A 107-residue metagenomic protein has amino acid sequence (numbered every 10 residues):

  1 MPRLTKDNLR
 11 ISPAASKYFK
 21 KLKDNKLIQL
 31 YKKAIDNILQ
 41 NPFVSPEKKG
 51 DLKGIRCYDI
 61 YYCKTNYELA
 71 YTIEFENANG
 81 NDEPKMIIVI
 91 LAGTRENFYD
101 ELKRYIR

Functional and structural regions predicted by a protein language model:
M1-A34: Arg/Lys-rich, positively charged N-terminal/basic patches that mediate binding to nucleic acids
R3-L4, I60-R107: Enriched for short, Lys/Arg-rich terminal
K17, N37, N97: Active-site micro-motifs of SAM-dependent methyltransferase domains
K21, N37-I38, A92: Conserved catalytic core of Hanks-type protein kinase domains
I35-D36, I106: Short amphipathic C-terminal alpha-helix that caps PH/PH-like domains
D36-C63: A short, surface-exposed loop/turn module that caps and links secondary-structure elements
